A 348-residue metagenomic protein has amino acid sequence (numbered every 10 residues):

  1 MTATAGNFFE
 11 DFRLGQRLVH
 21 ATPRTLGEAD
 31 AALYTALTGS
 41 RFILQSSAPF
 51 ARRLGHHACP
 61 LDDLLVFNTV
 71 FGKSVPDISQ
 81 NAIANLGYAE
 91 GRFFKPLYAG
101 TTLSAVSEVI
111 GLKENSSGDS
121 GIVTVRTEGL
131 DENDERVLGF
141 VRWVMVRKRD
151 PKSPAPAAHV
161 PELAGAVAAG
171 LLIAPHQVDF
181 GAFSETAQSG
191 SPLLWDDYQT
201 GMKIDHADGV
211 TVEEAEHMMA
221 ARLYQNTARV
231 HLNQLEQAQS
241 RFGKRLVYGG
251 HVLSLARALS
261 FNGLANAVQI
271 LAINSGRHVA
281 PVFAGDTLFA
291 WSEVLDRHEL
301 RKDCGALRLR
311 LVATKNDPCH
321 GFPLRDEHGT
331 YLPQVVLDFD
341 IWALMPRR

Functional and structural regions predicted by a protein language model:
M1-L14, K95-H176, A284, W291-R348: HotDog/MaoC-like acyl-thioester-processing domains
M1-L86, L138, K148-I273, G329-D338 (+1 more regions): Hot-dog-fold acyl-thioester-processing enzymes
Y34, Y88, L103-S107, V123-T127 (+4 more regions): Short, structured motif recognition centered on aromatic/hydrophobic residues
A84-K95, I110-G111, Q269-A280, L295: A cross-kingdom feature marking solvent-exposed beta-strand/loop segments within repeated, beta-rich binding/scaffold
